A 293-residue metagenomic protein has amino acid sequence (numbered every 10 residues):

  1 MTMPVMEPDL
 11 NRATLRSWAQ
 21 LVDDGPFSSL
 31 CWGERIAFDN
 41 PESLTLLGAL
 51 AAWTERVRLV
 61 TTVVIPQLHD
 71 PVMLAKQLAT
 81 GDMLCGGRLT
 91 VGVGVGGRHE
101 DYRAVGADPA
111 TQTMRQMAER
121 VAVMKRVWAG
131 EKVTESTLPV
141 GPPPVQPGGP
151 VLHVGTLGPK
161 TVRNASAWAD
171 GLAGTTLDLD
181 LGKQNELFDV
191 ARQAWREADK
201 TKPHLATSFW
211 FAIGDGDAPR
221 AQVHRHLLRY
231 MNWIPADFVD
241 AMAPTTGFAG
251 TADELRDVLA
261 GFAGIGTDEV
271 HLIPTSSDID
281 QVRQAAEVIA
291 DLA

Functional and structural regions predicted by a protein language model:
M1-A293: Active-site-adjacent structural elements that line small-molecule/cofactor binding pockets in enzymes
